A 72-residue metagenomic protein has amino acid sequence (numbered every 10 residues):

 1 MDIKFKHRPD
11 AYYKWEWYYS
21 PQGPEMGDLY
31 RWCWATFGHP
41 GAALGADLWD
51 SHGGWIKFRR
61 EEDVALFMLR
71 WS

Functional and structural regions predicted by a protein language model:
M1-G53: Structured alpha/beta or helical-core interaction and ligand-binding surfaces enriched in interleaved
D50-S72: Short, compact, well-ordered microdomains
